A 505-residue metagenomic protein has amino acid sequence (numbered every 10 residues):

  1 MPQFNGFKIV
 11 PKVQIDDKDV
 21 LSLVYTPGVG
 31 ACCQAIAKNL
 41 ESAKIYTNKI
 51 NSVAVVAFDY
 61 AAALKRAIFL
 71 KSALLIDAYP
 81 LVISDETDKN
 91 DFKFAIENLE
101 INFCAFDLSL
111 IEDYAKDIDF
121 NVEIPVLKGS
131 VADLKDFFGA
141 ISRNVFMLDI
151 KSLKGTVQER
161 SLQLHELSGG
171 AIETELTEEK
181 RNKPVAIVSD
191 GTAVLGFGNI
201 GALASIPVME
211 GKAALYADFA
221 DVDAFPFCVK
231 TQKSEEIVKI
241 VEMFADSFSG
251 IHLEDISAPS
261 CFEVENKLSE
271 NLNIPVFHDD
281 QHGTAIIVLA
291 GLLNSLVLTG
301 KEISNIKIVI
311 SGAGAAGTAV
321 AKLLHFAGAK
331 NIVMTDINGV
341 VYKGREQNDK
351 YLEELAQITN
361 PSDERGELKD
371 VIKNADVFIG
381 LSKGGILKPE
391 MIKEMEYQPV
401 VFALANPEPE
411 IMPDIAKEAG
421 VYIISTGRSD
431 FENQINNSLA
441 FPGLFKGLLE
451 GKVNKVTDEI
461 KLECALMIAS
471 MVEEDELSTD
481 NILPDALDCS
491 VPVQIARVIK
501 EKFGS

Functional and structural regions predicted by a protein language model:
M1-S130, E173-I274, K502: N-terminal ligand-binding/catalytic initiation module
Y60-K65, F69, L74, N182 (+6 more regions): Glycine-rich phosphate/diphosphate-binding loop of Rossmann-like nucleotide-binding domains
D85, P275, D279-D280, T299-K301 (+2 more regions): Adenosine-phosphate binding glycine-rich loop
L99, V145-T174: Amphipathic alpha-helical dimerization/oligomerization modules
E353-I423, R428-D430: Rossmann-like adenosine-cofactor binding region
